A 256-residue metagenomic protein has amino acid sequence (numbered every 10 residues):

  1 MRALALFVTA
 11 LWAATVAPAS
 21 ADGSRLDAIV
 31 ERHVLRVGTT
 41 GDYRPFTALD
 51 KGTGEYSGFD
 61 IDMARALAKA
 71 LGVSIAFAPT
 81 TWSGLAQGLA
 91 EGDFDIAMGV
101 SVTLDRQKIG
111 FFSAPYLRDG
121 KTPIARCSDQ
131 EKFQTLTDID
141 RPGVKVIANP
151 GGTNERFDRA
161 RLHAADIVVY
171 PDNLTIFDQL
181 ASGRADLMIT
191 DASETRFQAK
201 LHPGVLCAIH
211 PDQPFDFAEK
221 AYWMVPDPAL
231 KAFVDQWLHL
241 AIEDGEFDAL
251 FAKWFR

Functional and structural regions predicted by a protein language model:
A5-T15: Bacterial N-terminal signal peptides
A21-V100, K108: Extracytoplasmic small-molecule ligand-binding "clamshell" domains of the periplasmic binding protein/Venus flytrap
D22-S24, T153-Y170, C207-P211, L238-R256: Ligand-binding clefts/hinges and TM-proximal coupling segments of bilobed small-molecule sensing domains
I61, F77-Q87, V168-S182, D216-A218: Short helix-initiation/N-cap motifs at beta->coil->alpha
I61-A70, S128-D129, T137-G143, G152 (+1 more regions): Extended ligand-binding regions for polar small-molecule ligands
V73-G84, S101-R106, A114-E155, R159-R161: A conserved helix-loop-strand patch within extracytoplasmic ligand-binding domains of the periplasmic binding
G84-Q87, S101-I109, F157-A160, A181-D216: A ligand-binding cleft/hinge motif common to bilobed small-molecule-binding domains
R106, R118-A125, A192, R196-H239 (+1 more regions): Periplasmic-binding protein-like
